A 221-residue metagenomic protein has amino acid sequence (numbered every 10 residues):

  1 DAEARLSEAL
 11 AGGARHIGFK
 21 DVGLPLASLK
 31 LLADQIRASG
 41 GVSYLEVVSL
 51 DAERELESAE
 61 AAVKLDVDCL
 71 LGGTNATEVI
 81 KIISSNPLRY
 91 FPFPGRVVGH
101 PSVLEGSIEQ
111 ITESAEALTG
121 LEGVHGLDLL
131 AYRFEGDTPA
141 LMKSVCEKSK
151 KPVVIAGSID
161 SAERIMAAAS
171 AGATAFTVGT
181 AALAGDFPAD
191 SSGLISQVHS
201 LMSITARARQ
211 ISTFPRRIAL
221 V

Functional and structural regions predicted by a protein language model:
D1-S43, L50-E53, A61-D66, E116-G123 (+2 more regions): Conserved N-terminal beta1-alpha1 strand-loop-helix module at the mouth
R5, A52-K64, G106, Q110-E113 (+3 more regions): Catalytic cores of alpha/beta
L6, A33, A59, I80 (+3 more regions): Generic hydrophobic/aromatic pocket-lining and core-packing "Φ" positions
R15-F19, S43-V47, C69-G72, Y90-F93 (+3 more regions): Hydrophobic faces of well-ordered beta-strands that scaffold small-molecule active sites in alpha/beta enzyme cores
A33-G41, I83-V103, T138-K148: N-terminal small/glycine-rich loop or linker at the start of catalytic domains across soluble metabolic enzymes
I36, I80-R89, M166-A173, V178-V221: C-terminal helical cap(s) of enzyme catalytic domains, especially alpha/beta-barrels
V48, E53-F134, Q210, F214-P215 (+1 more regions): Conserved anion-binding
L65-E78, E122-F134, S158-D160, R164-G193: Glycine-rich phosphate-binding active-site loops on the catalytic face of alpha/beta enzymes
